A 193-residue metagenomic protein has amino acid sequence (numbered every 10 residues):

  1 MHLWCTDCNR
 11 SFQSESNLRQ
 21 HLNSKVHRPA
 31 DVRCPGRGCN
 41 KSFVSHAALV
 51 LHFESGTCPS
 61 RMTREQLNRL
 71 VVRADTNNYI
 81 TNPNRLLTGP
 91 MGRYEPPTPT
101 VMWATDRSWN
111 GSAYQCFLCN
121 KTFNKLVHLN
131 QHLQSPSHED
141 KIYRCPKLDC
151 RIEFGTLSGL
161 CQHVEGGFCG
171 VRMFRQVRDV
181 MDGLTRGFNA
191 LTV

Functional and structural regions predicted by a protein language model:
M1-V193: Alpha-helical interaction/linker modules in multidomain eukaryotic proteins
